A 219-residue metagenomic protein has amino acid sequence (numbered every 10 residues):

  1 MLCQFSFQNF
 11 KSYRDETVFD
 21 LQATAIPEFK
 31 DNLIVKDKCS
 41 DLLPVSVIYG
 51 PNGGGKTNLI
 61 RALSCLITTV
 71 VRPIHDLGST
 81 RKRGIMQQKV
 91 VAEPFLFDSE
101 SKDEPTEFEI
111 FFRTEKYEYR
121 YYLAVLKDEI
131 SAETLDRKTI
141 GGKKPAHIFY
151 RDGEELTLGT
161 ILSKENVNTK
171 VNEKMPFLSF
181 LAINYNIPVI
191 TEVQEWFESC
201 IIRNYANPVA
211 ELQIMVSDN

Functional and structural regions predicted by a protein language model:
L2-V71: Pre-Walker A-like glycine/lysine-rich segment at the N-terminus of P-loop NTPase domains
Q4, E109, S131-A132: Conserved beta-strand and immediately adjacent loop positions that scaffold enzyme active sites
Q4-Q8, F95-D98, Y121, L162-V167: Intrinsically disordered, low-complexity boundary segments flanking structured domains
F7, I110-K116, R137-T139: Short acidic, glycine-rich loop/turn motifs
K11, A23, N52, F112-K116 (+1 more regions): Short, flexible loop/turn elements at secondary-structure junctions
D15, F97-S99, A132, F180: Generic structural "secondary-structure junction" signal
D41, V47, R61-R120, K127: Conserved P-loop NTP-binding catalytic core
E118-N219: Electropositive, glycine-dotted interaction segments that contact anionic polymers or phosphate-rich ligands
